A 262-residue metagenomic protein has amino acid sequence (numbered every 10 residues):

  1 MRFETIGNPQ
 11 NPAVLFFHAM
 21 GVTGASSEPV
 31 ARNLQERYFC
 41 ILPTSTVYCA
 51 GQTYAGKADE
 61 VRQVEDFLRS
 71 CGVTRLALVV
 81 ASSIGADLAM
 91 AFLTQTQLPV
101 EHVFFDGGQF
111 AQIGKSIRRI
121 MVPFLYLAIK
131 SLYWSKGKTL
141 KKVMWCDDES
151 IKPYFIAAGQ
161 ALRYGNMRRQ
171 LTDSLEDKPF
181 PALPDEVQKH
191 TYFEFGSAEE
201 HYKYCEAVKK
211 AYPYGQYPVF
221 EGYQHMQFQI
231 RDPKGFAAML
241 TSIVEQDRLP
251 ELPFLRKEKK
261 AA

Functional and structural regions predicted by a protein language model:
M1-L15, E36-F39, A157-A161, S242-A262: Alpha/beta-hydrolase fold catalytic core
E4-A50: Conserved HGGG/HGGXW glycine-rich cap/lid loop of the alpha/beta-hydrolase fold
R32, I41-L78: Active-site loop/oxyanion-hole signature of alpha/beta-hydrolase fold enzymes
V80-A89: Gly/Ala-rich beta-loop-alpha elbow adjacent to hydrolase catalytic centers
T94-K130: Flexible "cap/lid" loop of the alpha/beta hydrolase fold
G114-S116, S131-D185: Conserved alpha/beta-hydrolase catalytic His-Asp/Glu region
T172-K210, V219, F228-Q229: Conserved serine/cysteine hydrolase catalytic core
Y223-G235: Catalytic histidine-centered segment of alpha/beta-hydrolase-like enzymes
